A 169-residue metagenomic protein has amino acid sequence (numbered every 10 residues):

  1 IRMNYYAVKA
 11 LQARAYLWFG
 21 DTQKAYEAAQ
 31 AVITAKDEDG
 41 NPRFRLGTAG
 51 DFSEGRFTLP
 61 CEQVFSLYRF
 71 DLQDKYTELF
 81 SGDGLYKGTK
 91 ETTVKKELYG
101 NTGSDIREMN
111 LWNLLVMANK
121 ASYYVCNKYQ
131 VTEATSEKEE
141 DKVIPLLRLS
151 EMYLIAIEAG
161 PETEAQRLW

Functional and structural regions predicted by a protein language model:
I1-S150, E162-E164: Structured, solvent-exposed acidic/aromatic patches
L168-W169: Short, surface-exposed beta-strand/strand-loop-strand elements in extracellular ectodomains
